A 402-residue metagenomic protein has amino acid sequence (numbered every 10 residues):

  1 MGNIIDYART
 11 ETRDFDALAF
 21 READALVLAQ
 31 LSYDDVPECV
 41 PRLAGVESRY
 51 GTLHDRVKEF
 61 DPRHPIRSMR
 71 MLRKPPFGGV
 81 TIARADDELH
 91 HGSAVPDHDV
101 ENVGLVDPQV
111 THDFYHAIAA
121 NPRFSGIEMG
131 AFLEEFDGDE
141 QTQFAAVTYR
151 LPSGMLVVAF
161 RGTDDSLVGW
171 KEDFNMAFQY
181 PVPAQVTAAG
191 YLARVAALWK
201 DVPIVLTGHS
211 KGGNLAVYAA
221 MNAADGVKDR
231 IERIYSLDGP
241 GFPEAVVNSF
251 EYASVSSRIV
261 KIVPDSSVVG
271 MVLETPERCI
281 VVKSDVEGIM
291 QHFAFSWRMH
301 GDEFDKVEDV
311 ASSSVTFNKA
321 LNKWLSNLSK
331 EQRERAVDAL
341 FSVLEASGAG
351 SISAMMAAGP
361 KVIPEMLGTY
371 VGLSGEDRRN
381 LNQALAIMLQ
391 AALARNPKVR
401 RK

Functional and structural regions predicted by a protein language model:
M1-I127, A131-A146, L151-L156, F160-G190 (+2 more regions): Alpha/beta hydrolase fold serine-hydrolase catalytic domain that processes acyl esters and thioesters
T207-G212, A216: Gly/Ala-rich beta-loop-alpha elbow adjacent to hydrolase catalytic centers
A216-D225: Short glycine-enriched nucleophile-adjacent loop and the immediately C-terminal alpha-helix near the catalytic center
